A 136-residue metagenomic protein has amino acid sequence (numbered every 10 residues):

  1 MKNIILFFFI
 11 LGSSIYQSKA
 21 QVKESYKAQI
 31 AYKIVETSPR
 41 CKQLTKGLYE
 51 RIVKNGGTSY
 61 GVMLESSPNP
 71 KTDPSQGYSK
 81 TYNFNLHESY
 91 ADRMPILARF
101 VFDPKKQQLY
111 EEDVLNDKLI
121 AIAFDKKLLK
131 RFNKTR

Functional and structural regions predicted by a protein language model:
M1-E24: Bacterial Sec-dependent N-terminal signal peptides
I15, A98-F100, Y110-E112: Assembly/interface hotspot detector across virion components, adhesins/toxins, and nucleic-acid enzymes
Q21-P68: Short, non-transmembrane alpha-helical segments in secretory-pathway proteins
G57-F102: Exposed beta-strand-loop-beta-strand "reactive/processing" segments of non-cytosolic proteins
E111-R136: C-terminal partner/receptor-binding element of secreted or periplasmic proteins
